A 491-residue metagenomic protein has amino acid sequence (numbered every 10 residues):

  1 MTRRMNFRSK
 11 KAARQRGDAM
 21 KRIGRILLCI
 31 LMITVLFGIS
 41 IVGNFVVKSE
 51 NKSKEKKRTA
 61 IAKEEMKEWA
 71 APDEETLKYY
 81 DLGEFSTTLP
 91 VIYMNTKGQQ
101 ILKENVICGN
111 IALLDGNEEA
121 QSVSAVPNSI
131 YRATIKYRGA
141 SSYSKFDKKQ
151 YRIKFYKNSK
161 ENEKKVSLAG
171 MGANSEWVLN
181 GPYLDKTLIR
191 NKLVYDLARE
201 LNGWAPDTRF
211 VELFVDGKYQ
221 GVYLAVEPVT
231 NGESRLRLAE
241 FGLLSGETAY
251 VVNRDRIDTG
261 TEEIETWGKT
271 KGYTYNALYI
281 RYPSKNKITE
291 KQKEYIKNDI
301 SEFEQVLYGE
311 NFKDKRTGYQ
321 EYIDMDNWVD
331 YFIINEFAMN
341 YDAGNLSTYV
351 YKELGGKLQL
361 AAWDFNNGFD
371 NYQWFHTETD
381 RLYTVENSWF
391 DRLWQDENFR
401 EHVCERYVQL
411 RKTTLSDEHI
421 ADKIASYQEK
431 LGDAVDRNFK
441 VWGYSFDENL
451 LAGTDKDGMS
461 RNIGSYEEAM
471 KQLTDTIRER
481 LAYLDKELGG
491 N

Functional and structural regions predicted by a protein language model:
T2-K11, R16-G17, K21-R132, E418 (+2 more regions): Regulatory N- and C-terminal appendages and interdomain linkers associated with kinase/kinase-like NTP transferase
G43, S142, R281-G344, Y351-N491: Middle-to-C-terminal accessory/interaction subdomains
Q121-G181, Y295: Conserved oxyanion/phosphate-binding beta-strand-loop segments in alpha/beta enzyme cores
S122-S124, F146, K164-V166, R190-N191 (+6 more regions): Short, solvent-exposed loop/turn and secondary-structure capping segments
Y151-K154, S175-G181, L188, E212 (+6 more regions): Structural recognition of the beta-strand scaffold that forms the well-ordered cores of secreted hydrolase catalytic
S159-K160, W204, K218-D330: Internal "kinase-insert"/substrate-recognition segments embedded within catalytic cores of ATP-dependent enzymes
Y183-G203: A conserved alpha-helical element in kinase catalytic cores
L201-E212, N340: Short, well-structured beta-strand/strand-turn elements
